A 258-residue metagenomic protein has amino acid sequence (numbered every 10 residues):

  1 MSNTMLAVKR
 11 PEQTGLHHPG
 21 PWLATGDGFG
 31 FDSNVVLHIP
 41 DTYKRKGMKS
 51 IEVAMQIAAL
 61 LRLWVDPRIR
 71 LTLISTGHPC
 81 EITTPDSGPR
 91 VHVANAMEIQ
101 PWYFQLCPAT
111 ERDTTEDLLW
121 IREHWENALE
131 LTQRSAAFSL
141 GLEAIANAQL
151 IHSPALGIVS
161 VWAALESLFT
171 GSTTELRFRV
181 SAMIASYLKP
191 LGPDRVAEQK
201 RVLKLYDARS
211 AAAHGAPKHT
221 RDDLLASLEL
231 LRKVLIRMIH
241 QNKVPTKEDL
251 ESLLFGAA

Functional and structural regions predicted by a protein language model:
M1-L156, K233-A258: Charged, non-catalytic interaction/linker regions at domain boundaries that couple catalytic cores to substrate
E123, S153-L156, S172-S186, P190-A258: Polyanionic, low-complexity intrinsically disordered segments
A137-L140, S160, L205-A208: Amphipathic, well-ordered alpha-helical segments in soluble domains
L140-E143, V159-A163, A226-L230: Amphipathic alpha-helical interaction segments
G157-T173: Hydrophobic alpha-helical packing segments in soluble, helical-rich domains
